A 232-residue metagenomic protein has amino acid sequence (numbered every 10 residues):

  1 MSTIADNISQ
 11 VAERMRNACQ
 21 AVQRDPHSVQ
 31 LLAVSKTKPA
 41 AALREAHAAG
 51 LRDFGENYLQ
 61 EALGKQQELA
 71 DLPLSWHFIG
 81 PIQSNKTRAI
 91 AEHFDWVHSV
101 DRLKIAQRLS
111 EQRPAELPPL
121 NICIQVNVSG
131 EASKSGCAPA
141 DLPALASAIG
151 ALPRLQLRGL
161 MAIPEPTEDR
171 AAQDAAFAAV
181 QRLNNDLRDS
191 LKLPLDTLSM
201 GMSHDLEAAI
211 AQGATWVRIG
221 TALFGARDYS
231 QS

Functional and structural regions predicted by a protein language model:
M1-H204, I210-Q212, F224: Conserved alpha/beta-domain cores
A214-S232: Gly/Pro- and small hydrophobic-enriched strand-loop and loop-to-helix capping segments that sit at the rims
